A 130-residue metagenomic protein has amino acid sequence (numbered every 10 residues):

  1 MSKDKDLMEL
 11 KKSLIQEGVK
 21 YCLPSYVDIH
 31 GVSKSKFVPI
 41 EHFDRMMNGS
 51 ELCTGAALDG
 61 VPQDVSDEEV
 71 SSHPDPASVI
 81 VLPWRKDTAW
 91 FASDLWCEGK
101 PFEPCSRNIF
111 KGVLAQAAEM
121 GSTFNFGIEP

Functional and structural regions predicted by a protein language model:
M1-P130: ATP/Mg2+-dependent ligation/transfer catalytic cores
